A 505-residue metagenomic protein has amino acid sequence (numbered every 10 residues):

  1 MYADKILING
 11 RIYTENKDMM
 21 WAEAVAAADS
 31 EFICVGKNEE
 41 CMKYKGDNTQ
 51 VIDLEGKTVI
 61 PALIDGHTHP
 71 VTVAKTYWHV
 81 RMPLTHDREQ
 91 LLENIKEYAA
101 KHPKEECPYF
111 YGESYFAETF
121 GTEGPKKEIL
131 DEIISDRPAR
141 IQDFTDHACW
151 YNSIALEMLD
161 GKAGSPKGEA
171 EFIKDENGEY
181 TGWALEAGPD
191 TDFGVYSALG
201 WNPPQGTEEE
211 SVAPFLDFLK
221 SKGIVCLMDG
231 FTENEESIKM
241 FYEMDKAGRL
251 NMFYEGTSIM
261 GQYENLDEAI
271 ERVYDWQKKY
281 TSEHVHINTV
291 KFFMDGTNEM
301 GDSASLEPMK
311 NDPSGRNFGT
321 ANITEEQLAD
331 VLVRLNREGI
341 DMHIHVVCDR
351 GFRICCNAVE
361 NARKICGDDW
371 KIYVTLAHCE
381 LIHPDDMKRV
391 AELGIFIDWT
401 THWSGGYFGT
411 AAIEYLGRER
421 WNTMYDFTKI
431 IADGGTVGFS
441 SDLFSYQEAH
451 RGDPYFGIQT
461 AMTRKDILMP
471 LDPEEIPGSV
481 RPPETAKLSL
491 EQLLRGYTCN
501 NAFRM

Functional and structural regions predicted by a protein language model:
Y2-I8, Y13, K17-E271, N288 (+5 more regions): Divalent metal-binding segments
W78-V80, S165, A358, A391 (+1 more regions): Residues in and immediately flanking transmembrane alpha helices
M244-G248, D275-S282, V390-E392: Acidic (Asp/Glu)-rich catalytic clusters
V333-M342, R350-V374, H378-C379, P384-K388 (+1 more regions): His/Asp/Glu-enriched, well-ordered alpha-helical/loop segment that forms or immediately abuts the divalent-metal
F396: Ligand-binding beta-strand-loop-alpha-helix segment within the catalytic cores of soluble metabolic enzymes
